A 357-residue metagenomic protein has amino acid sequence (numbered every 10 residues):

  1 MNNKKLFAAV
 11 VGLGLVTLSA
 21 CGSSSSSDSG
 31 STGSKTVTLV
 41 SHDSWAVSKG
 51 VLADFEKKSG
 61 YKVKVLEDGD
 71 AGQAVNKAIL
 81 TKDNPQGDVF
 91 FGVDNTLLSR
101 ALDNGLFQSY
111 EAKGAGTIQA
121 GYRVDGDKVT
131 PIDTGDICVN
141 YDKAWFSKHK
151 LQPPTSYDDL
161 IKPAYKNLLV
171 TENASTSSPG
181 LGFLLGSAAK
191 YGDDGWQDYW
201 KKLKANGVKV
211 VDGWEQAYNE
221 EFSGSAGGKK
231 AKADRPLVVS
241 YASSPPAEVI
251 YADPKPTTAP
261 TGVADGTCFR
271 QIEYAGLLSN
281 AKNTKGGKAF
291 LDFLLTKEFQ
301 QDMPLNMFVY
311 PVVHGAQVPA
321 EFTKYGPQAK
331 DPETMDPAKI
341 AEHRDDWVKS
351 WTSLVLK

Functional and structural regions predicted by a protein language model:
T17-A20: C-terminal motif of bacterial Sec signal peptides marking the signal peptidase cleavage site
G22-S24, G30-R100, E220: Early extracytoplasmic/lumenal segment of secretory-pathway proteins
P85-F90, Q108-K143, D158, N167-A174: A structural signal for short loop-to-beta-strand junctions that line the ligand-binding cleft of periplasmic/secreted
N95-L106, R123-Q152, G180-K190, R270-G276: Periplasmic solute-binding protein
F107-G114, K128-P131, D158, P236 (+3 more regions): Short beta-strand->loop
G186-G266: Ligand-binding pocket segment of bilobal, Venus flytrap-like solute-binding proteins
A275-T334: Mature extracytoplasmic/periplasmic domains
A320-K357: Extracellular/periplasmic bilobal clamshell ligand-binding domains
